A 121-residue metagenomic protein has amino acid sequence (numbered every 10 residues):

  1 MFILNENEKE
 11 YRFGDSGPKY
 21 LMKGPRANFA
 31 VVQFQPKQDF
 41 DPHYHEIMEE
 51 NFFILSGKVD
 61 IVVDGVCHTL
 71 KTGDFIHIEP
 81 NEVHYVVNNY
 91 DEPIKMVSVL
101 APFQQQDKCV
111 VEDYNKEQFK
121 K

Functional and structural regions predicted by a protein language model:
M1-N28, K108-K121: A short, N-terminal "cap"/entry segment at the start of jelly-roll beta-barrel domains of the cupin/DSBH fold
P25-A27, I47, D91-E92: Short strand-connecting beta-turns/loops that link adjacent beta-strands
P25-A27, K58, V66: Well-ordered beta-strand scaffold positions
A30-H45: Conserved short histidine dyad/triad with adjacent acidic residue
D39-D41, D60, I76, P80-V86: Histidine-centered metal-chelating micro-motifs
I47-E49, I54-V59: Glycine- and acidic-residue-biased ligand/ion/polar-headgroup-sensing regions
G65-P80: Short acidic-glycine-tyrosine-enriched beta hairpin
P80-Q106: Ligand-binding loop in jelly-roll beta-barrel domains
